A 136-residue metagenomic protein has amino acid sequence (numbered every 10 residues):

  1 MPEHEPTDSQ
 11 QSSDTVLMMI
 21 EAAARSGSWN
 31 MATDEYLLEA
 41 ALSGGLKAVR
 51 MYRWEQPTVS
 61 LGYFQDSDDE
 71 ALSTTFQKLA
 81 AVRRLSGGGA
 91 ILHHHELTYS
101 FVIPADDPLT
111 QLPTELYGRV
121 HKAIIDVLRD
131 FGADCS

Functional and structural regions predicted by a protein language model:
M1-P2, K78: Generic secretory/membrane-interface signal
P2-L72, R83-R84, D134: Active-site loop/lid in soluble adenylation, ligation, and acyl-transfer enzymes
T33, H95, V120: Catalytic-loop motifs flanking and including active-site residues across diverse enzymes
A48, K78-A80, G89-A90, L112-P113 (+1 more regions): Short, surface-exposed, polar/charged, turn-prone segments marking secondary-structure boundaries
M51, F76-Q77, H121: Hydrophobic alpha-helical segments and their boundary regions
D69-L109: A glycine-rich, hydrophobic loop/mini-helix early in the fold
T98-S136: Contiguous, small/hydrophobic- and glycine-enriched helical/loop subdomains that border and often "cap" functional
